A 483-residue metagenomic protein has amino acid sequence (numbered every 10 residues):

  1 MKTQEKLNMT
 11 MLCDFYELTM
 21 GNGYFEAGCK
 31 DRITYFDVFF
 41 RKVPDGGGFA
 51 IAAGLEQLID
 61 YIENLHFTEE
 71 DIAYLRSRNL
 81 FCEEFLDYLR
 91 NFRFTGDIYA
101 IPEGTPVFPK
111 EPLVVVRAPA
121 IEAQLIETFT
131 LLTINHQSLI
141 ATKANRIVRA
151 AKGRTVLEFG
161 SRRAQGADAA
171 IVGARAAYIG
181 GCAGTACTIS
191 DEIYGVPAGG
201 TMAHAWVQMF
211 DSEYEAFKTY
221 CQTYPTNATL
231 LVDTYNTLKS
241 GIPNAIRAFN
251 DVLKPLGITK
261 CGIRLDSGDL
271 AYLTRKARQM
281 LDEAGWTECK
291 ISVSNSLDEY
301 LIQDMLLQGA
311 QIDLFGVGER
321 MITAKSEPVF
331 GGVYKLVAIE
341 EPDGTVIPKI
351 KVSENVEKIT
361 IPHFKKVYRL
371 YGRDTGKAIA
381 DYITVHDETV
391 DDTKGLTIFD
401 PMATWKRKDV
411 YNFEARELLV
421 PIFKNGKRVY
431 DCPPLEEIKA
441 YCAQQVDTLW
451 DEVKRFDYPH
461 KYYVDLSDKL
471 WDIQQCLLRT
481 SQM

Functional and structural regions predicted by a protein language model:
K2-I33, K42-P44, L80-F81, L86-T95 (+6 more regions): Buried, small/hydrophobic-residue-enriched core segments of structured protein domains
K2-R32, F36, R41, D45-G47 (+3 more regions): Gly/Ser/Thr/Ala-enriched C-terminal appendages of enzymes
A27, T34-R90: N-terminal, Lys/Arg-enriched amphipathic/low-complexity engagement segments that precede the first folded domain
D60-N64, A100-E103, V107: An N-terminal, globular interaction/scaffold subdomain
I98-G104, A415-L418: Short acidic, Pro/Gly- and aromatic-enriched capping/linker segments at domain boundaries
G199, I263, I291, D313-F315: Hydrophobic residues within beta-strands of alpha/beta enzymes
